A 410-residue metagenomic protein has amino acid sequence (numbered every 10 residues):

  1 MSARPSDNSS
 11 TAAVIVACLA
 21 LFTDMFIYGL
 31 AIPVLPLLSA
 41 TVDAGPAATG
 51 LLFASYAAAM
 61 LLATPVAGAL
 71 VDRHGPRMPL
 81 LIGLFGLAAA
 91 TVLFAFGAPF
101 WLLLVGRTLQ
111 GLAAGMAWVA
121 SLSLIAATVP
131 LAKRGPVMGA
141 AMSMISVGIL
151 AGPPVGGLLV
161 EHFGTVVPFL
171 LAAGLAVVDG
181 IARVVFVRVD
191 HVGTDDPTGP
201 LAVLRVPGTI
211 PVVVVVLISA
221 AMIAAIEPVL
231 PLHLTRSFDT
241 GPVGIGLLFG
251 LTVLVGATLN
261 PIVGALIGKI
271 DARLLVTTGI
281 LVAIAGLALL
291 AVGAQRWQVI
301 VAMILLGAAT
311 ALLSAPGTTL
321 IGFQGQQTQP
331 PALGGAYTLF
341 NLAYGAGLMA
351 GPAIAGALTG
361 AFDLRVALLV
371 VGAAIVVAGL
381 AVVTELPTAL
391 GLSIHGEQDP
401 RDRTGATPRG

Functional and structural regions predicted by a protein language model:
D43, G75, F96-W101, D239 (+2 more regions): Helix-breaking motifs and short loop linkers at transmembrane-helix boundaries and internal kinks in secondary membrane
L62-A98, I267: Conserved MFS/SLC helix-loop-helix module at the cytosolic interface between two early adjacent transmembrane helices
M78-V92, A173, L274-A288: Structural signature of the two symmetry-related core transmembrane helices
A90, W101-L109, W297-L305: Paired small-residue
G106-I145: Cytoplasmic helix-loop-helix junction between adjacent transmembrane helices in 12-TM secondary transporters
A117-V129, L313-Q327: Intracellular juxtamembrane helix-capping segments at the cytosolic ends of symmetry-related transmembrane helices
A140-V184: Helix-loop-helix hairpin linking two adjacent transmembrane segments in secondary transporters
G174-V192, A381-L386: C-terminal membrane-cytosol helix-exit motif in multi-pass small-molecule transporters
